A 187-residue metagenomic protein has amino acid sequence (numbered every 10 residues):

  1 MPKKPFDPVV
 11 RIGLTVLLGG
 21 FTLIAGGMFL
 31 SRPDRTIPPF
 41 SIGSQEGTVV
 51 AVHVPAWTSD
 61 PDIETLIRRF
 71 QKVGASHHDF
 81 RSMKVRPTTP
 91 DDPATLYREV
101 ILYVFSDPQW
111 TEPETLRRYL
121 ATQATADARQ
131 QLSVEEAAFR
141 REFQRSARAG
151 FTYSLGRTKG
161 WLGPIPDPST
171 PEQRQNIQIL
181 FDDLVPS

Functional and structural regions predicted by a protein language model:
M1-V9: N-terminal Lys/Arg-rich, disordered targeting/topogenic segments
R11-L30: Hydrophobic membrane-insertion alpha-helices, especially the h-region of bacterial N-terminal signal peptides
V16-G19, T122, P164: Generic detector of low-complexity/intrinsically disordered segments and short hydrophobic N-terminal stretches
I24-S31, A75-R81: Short linear motifs at secondary-structure transitions and domain/linker junctions
F29-Q45: Ser/Thr/Pro/Gly-rich low-complexity linker/stalk segments immediately outside membranes or between
G43-T58: Acidic/histidine-rich, surface-exposed loop or edge segments in extracytoplasmic proteins
A56-F143: Mature extracytoplasmic domains of secretory-pathway proteins
Q130-S187: C-terminal partner/receptor-binding element of secreted or periplasmic proteins
